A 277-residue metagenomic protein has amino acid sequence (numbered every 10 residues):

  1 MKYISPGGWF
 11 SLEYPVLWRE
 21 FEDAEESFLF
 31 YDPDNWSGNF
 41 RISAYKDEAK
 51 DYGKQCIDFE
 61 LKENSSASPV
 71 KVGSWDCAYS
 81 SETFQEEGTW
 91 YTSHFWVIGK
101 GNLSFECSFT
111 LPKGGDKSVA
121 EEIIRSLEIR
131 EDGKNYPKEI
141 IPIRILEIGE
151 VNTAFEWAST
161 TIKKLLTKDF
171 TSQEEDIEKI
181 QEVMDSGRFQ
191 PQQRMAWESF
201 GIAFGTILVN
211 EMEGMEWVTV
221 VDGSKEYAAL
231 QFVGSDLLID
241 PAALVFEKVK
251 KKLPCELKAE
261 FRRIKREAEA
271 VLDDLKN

Functional and structural regions predicted by a protein language model:
K2-Q55, F59: Secretory pathway targeting signatures of secreted, lumenal, and periplasmic proteins
V16-D23, L61-G73, G214-W217: Short secondary-structure junctions
V16-W18, F105-K138: Surface-exposed amphipathic alpha-helical segments
C56-S104, T110-K113: Signature of long, low-cysteine stretches enriched in small and polar/charged residues
T92, M195-K248: Amphipathic protein-protein interaction modules
K113, F170, Q190-E198, S235 (+1 more regions): Short, charged/polar micro-motifs that form catalytic or ligand-binding hotspots
P137-M195: N-terminal low-complexity, intrinsically disordered segments
A229-N277: A recognition module on extended beta-rich or small alphabeta surfaces enriched in W/G with H and D/E
